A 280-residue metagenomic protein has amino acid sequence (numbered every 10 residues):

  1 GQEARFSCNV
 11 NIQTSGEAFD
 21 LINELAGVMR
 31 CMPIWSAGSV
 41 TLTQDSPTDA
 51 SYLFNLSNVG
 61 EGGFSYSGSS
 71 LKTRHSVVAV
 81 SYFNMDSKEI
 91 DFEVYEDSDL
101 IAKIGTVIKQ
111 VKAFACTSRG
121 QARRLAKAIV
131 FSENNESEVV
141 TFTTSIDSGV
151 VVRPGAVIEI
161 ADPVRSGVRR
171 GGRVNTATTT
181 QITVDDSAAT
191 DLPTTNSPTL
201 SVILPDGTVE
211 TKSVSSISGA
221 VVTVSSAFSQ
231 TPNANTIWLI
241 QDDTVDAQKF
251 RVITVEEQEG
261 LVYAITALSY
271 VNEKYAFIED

Functional and structural regions predicted by a protein language model:
G1-D280: C-terminal extracytoplasmic interaction modules
